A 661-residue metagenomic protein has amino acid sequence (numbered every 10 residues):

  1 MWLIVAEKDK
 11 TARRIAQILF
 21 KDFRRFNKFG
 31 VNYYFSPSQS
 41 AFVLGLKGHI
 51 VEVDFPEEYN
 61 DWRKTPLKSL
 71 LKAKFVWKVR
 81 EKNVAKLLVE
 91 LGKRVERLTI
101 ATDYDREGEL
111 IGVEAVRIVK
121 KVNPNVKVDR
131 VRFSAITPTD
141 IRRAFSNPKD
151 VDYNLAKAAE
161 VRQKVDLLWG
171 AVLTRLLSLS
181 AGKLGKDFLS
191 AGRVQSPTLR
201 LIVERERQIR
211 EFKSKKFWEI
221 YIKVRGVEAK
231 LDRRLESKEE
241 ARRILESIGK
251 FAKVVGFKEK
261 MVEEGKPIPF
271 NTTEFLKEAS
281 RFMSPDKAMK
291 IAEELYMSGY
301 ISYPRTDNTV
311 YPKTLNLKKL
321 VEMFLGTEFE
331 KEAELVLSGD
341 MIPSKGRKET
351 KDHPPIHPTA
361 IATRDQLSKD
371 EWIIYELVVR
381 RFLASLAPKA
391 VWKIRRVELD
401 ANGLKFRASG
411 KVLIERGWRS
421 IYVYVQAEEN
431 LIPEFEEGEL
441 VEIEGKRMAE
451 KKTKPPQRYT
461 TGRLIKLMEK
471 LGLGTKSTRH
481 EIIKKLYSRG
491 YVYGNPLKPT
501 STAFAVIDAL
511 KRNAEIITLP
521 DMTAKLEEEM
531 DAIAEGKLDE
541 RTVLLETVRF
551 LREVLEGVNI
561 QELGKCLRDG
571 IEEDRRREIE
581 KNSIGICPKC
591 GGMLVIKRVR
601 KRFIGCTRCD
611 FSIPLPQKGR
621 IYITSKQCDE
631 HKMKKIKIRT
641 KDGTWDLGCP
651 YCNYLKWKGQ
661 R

Functional and structural regions predicted by a protein language model:
M1, D166-F188: Glycine-rich loop/turn
M1-A171, E444: Intrinsically disordered, low-complexity regulatory segments
W2-L3, I118, T174, S280 (+2 more regions): Basic, low-complexity terminal or inter-domain segments flanking catalytic cores
T11, R80-L91, E107-A115, T137-I141 (+22 more regions): Helical mechanochemical/support elements of P-loop NTPase systems and associated helical scaffolds
K21-N27, A252-F257, M341, K635-R639: Short secondary-structure junctions
R24, S40-R80, K186-M297, E330-K331 (+4 more regions): Long, highly charged, low-complexity internal segments
T102-Y104, K277-A279, R305: Short glycine-centered, acidic/aromatic-flanked micro-motifs in structured strand/loop junctions that mark active-site
G226-V227, P304-T306: Auxiliary tRNA-acceptor-end handling modules of aminoacyl-tRNA synthetases
